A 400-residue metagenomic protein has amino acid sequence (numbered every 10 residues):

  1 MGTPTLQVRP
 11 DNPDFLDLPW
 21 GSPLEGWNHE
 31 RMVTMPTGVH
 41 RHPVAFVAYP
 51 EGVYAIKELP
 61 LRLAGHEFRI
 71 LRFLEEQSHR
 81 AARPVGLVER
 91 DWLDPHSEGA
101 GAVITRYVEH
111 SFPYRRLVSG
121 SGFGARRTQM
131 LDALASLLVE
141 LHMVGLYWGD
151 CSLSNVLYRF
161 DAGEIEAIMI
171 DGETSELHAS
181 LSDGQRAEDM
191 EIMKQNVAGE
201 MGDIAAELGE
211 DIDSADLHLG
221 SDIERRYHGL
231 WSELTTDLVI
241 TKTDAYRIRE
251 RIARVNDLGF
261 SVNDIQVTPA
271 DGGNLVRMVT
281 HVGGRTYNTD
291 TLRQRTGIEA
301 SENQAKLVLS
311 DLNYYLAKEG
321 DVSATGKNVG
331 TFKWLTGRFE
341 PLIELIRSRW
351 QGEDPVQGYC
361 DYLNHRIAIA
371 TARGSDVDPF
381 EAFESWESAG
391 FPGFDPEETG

Functional and structural regions predicted by a protein language model:
G2-S22: A short, basic N-terminal segment
F15-R116, S121-G124, T128, D132-W148 (+2 more regions): Conserved ATP-binding subdomain of kinase catalytic cores across diverse folds
R126, D161, Q185: Short, contiguous, pocket-lining structural segments that sit at or immediately flank catalytic/ligand-binding sites
L131-L138, L153, M190-K194: Hydrophobic, well-ordered secondary-structure segments
C151-Y158: Hydrophobic residue at the +6 position relative to the catalytic HRD Asp in the kinase catalytic loop
Y158-E164: Activation-loop N-terminal segment of eukaryotic-like protein kinases
I165-I240, D244-R247, R251-I252, N256-G259: C-lobe/activation-segment region of protein kinase-like
G220-Y362: Phosphate/pyrophosphate-binding loops and the adjoining catalytic core of nucleotide-dependent enzymes
